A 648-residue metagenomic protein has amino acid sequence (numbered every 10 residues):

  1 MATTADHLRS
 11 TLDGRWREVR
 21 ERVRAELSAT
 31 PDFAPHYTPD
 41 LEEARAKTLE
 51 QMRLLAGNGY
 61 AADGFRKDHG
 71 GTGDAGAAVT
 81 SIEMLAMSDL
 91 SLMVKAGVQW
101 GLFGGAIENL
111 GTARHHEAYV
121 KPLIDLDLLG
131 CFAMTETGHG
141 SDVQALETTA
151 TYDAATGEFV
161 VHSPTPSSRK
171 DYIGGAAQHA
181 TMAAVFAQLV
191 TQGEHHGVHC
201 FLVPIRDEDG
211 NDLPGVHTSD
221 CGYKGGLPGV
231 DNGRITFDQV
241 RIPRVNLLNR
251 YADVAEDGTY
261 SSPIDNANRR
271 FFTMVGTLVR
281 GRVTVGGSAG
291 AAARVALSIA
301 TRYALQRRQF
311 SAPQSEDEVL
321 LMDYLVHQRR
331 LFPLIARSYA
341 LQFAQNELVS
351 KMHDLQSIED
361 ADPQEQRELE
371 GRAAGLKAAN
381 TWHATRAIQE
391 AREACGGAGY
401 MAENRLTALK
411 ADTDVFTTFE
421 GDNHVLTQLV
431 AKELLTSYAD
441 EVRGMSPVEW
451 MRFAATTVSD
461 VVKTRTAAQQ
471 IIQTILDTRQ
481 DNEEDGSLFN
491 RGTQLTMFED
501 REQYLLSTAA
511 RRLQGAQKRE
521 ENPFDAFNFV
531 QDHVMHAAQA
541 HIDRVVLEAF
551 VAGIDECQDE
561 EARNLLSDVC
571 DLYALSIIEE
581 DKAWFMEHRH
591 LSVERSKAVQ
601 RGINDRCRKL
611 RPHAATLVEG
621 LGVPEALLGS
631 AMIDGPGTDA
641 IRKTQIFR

Functional and structural regions predicted by a protein language model:
M1-R648: Flavin-dependent oxidoreductase catalytic core characteristic of acyl-CoA dehydrogenase/oxidase-like enzymes
